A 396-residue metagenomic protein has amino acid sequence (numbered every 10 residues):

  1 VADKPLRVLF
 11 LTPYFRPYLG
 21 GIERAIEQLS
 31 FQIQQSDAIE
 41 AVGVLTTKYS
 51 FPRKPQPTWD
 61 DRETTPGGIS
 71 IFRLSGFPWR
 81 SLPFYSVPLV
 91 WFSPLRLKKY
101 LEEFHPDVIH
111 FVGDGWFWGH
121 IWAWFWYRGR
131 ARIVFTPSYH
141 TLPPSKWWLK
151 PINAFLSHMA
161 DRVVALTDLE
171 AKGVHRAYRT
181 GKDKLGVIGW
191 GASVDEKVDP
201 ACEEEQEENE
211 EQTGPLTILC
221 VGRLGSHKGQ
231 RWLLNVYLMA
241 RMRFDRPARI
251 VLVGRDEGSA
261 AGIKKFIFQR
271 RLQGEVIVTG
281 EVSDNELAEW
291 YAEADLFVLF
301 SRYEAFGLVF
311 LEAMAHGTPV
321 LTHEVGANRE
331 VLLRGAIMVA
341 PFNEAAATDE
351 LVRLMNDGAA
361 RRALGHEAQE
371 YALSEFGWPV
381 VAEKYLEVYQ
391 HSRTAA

Functional and structural regions predicted by a protein language model:
V1-W59, E63: N-terminal subdomain of nucleotide-sugar transferases
R24, L216, C220-R241, I250 (+1 more regions): A conserved mid-protein helix/loop that constitutes part of the nucleotide-sugar donor-binding site
A171-A192: Helix-loop-beta element that forms the nucleotide-linked donor phosphate-binding surface in glycosyltransferases
G262-V282: Nucleotide-activated donor-binding/catalytic signature segment of Leloir-type glycosyltransferases, i.e., the conserved
E281-V282, E289-A294: Short alpha-helical donor nucleotide-sugar binding micro-motif in glycosyltransferases
R302: Aromatic "clamp/platform" in nucleotide-sugar-dependent glycosyltransferases that forms part of the donor/acceptor
P319-T322: Short hydrophobic beta-strand element within catalytic cores of glycosyltransferases and related nucleotide-activated
R334-A345, R353-G358: Conserved acidic donor-binding segment of nucleotide-sugar-dependent glycosyltransferases
